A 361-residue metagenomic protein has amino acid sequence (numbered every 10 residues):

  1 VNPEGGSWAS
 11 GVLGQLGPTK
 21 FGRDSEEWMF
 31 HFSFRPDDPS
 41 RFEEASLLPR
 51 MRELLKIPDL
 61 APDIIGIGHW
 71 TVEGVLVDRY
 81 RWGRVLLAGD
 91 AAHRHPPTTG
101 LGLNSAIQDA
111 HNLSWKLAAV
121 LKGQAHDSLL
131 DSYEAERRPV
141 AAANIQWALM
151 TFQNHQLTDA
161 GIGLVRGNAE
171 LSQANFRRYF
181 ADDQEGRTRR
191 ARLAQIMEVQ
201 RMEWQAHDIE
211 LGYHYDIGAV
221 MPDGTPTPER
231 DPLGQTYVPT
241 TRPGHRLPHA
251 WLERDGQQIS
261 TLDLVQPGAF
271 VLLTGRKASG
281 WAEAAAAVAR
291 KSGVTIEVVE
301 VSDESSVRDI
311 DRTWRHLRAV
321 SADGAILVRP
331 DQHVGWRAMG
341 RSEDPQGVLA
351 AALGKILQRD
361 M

Functional and structural regions predicted by a protein language model:
V1-D183, V299: Core Rossmann-like FAD-binding/catalytic domain of the broad FAD-dependent monooxygenase superfamily
P49-E53, A119-M361: Helical substrate-recognition/capping region of FAD-dependent monooxygenase/halogenase enzymes
